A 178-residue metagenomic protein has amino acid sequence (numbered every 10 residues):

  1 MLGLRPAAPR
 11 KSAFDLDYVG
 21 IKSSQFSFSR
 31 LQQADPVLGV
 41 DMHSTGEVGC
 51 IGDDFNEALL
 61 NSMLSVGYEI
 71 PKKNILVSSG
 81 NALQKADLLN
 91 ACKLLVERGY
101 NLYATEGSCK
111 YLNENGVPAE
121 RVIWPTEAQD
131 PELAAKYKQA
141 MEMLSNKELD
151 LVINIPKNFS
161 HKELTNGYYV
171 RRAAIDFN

Functional and structural regions predicted by a protein language model:
M1-N178: ATP-dependent carboxylate/acyl-activation modules
